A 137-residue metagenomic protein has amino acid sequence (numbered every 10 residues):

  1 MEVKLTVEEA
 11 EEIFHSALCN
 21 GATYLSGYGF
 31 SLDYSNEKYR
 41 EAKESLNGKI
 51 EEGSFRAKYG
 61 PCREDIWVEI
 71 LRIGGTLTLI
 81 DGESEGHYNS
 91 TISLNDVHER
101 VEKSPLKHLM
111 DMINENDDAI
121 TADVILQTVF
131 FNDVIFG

Functional and structural regions predicted by a protein language model:
M1-G75: Long, contiguous N-terminal structural blocks used for assembly/anchoring
T6, N89-S93, T121: A diffuse structural propensity rather than consistent per-protein peaks
E9-I13, I66, D96, P105-H108 (+1 more regions): Exposed alpha-helical structural elements
I13-A17, E69-I70, R100, S104 (+2 more regions): Residues that form generic nucleotide/phosphate-binding pockets
N20-L25, S104, H108, N132-F136: Short secondary-structure junctions and interdomain/linker hinges
W67, L79-M110: Acidic, low-complexity, intrinsically disordered interaction modules
T78-L79, F136: A structural signal for short, well-ordered beta-strand segments and their strand-loop junctions that often border
D111-F136: Short, compact, well-ordered microdomains
